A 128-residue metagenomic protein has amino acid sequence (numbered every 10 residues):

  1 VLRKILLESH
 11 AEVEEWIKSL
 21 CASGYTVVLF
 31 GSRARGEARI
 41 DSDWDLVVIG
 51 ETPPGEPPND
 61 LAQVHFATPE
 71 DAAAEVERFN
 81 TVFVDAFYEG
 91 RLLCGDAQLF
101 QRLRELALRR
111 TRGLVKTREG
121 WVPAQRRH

Functional and structural regions predicted by a protein language model:
V1-T26, A34-I40, I49-H128: Catalytic core of pol beta-like nucleotidyltransferases
D43: A short beta-loop-beta micro-motif enriched in histidine and acidic residues
